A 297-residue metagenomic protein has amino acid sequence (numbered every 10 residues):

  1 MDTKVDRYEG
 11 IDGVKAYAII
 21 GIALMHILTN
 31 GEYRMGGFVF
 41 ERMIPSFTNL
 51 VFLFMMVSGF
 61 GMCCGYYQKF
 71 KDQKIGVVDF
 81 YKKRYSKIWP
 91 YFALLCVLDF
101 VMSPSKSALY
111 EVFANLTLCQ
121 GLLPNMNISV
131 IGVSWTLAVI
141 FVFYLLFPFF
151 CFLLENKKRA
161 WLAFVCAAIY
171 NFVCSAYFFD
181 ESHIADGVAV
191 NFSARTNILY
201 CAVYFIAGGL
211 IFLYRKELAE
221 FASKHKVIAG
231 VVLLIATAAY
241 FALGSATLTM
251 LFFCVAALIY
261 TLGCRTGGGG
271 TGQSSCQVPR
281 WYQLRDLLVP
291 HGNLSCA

Functional and structural regions predicted by a protein language model:
M1-D180, Q283: Membrane-cytosol interface segments of multi-pass membrane proteins, especially ER/Golgi lipid-handling enzymes
V5, S105-S107, M126-I131, D186-R195 (+1 more regions): Membrane-interface helix caps and helix-loop-helix hairpins in membrane proteins
R7-Y8, F70-D79, C151-W161, L213-H225 (+2 more regions): Membrane-interface helix-boundary motifs at transmembrane edges
K15, W161, V203, K226-A229: Sec-dependent signal peptide hydrophobic core
E32, A219, C296: Conserved protein kinase catalytic core
V51-G65, T136-L153, Y170-F221, T249-G270 (+1 more regions): Specific transmembrane alpha-helix
V101, F205, G230-A297: Alpha-helical transmembrane segments of multi-pass integral membrane proteins
V165-A168, S223-T237: Signature aromatic-anchored transmembrane alpha helix within multi-pass, membrane-resident enzymes that catalyze glycan
